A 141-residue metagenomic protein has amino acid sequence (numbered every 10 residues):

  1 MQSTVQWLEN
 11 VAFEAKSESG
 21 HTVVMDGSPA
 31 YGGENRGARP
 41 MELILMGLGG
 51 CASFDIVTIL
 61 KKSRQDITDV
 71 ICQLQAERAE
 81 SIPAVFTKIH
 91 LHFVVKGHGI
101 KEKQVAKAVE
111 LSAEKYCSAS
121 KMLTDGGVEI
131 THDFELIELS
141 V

Functional and structural regions predicted by a protein language model:
M1-M46, V57-V141: Extended beta-strand/beta-hairpin segments
F54: Short glycine/serine/threonine-rich phosphate/pyrophosphate-binding segments that cradle anionic phosphate groups
